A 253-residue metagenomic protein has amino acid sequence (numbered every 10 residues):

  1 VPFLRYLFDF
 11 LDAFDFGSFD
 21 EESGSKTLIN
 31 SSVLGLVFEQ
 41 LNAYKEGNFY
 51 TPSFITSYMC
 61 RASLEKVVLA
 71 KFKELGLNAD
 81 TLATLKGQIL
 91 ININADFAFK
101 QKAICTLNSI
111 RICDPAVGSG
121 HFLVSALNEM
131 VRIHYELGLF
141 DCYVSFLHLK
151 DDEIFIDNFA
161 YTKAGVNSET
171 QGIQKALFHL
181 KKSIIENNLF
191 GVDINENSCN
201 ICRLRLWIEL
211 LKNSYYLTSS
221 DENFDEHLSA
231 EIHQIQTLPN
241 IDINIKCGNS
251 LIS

Functional and structural regions predicted by a protein language model:
V1-R132, C142-S145, N188-I201, R205 (+1 more regions): Preference for the N-terminal adenyl/adenosyl cofactor-binding alpha/beta module
L107-S109, C113, L123-S253: Class I S-adenosyl-L-methionine-dependent methyltransferase module
